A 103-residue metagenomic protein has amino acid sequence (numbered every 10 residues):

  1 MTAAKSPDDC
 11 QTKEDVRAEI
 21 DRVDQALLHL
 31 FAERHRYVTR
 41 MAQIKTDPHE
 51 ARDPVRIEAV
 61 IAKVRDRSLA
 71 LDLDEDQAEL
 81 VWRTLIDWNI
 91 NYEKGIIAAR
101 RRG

Functional and structural regions predicted by a protein language model:
M1-G103: Domain-level signature for soluble enzymes in the chorismate/prephenate branch of the shikimate pathway
